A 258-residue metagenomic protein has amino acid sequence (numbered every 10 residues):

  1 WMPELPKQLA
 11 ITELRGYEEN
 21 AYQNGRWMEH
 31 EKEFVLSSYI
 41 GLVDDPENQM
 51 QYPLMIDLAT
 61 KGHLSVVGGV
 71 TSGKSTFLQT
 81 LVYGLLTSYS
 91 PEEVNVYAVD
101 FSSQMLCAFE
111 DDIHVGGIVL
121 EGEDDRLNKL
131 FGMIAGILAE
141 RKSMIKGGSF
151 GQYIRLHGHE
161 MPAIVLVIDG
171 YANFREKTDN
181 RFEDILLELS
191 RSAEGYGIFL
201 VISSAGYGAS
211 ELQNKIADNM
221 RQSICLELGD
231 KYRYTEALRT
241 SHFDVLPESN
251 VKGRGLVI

Functional and structural regions predicted by a protein language model:
W1, V245-I258: Conserved AAA+ ATPase small/helical "lid" subdomain
P3-E19: Extended, charged/polar low-complexity intrinsically disordered regions
L14-G151, R155-E236, D244-P247: P-loop NTPase catalytic phosphate-binding loop
R239: Phosphate-coordinating loops and pocket residues in cytosolic domains that bind phosphorylated ligands
